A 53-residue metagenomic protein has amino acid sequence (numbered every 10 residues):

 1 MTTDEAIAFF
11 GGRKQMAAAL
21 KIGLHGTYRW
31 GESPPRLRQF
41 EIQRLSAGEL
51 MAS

Functional and structural regions predicted by a protein language model:
M1-G11, Q43-R44: Short, amphipathic alpha-helical "recognition" segments used to contact nucleic acids or chromatin
T2, L24, M51-S53: Short, solvent-exposed coil/turn linker segments
F10-R13, S33-R36: Residues at alpha-helix boundaries and the short loops/turns that link adjacent helices
Q15-A18: Short alpha-helical "recognition helix" segments of helix-turn-helix
K21-P35: Recognition helix of helix-turn-helix/homeodomain-like DNA-binding domains that insert into the DNA major groove
R36-S53: DNA major-groove recognition helix of helix-turn-helix/homeodomain DNA-binding modules
